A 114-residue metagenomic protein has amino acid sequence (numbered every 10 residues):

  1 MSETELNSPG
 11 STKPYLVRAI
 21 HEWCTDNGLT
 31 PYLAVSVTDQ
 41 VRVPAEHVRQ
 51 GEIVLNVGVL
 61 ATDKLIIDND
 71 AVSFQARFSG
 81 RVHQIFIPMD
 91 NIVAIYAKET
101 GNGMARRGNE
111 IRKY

Functional and structural regions predicted by a protein language model:
M1-Y114: Eukaryotic intrinsically disordered, low-complexity regulatory linkers and tails enriched in Ser/Thr/Pro
